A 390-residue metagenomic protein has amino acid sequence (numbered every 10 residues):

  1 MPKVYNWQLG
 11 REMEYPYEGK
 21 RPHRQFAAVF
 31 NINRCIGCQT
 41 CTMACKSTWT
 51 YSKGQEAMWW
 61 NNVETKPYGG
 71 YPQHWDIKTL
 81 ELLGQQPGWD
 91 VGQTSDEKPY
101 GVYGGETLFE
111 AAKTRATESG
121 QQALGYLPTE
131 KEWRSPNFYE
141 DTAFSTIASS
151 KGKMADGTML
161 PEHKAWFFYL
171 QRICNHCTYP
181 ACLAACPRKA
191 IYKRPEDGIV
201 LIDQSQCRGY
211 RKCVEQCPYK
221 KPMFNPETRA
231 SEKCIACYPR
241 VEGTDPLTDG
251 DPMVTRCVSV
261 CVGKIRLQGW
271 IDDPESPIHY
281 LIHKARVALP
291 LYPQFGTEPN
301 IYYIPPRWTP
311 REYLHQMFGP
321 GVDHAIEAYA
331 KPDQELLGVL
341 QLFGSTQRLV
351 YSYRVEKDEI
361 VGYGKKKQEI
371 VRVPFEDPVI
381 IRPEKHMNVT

Functional and structural regions predicted by a protein language model:
M1-T390: Non-ligating segments of multi-cofactor redox enzymes
